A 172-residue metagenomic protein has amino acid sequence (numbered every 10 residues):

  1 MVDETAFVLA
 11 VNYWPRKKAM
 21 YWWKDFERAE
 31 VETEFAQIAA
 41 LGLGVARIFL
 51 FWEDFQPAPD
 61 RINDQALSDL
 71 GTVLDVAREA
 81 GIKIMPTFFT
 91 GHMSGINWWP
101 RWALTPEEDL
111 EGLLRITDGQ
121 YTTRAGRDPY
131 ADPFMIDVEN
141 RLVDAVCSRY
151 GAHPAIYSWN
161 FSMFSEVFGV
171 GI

Functional and structural regions predicted by a protein language model:
M1-I172: Active-site mouth of glycoside hydrolases
